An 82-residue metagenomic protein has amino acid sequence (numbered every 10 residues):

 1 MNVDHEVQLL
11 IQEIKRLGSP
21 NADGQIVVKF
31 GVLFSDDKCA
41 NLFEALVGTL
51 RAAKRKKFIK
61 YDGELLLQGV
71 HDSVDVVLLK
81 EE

Functional and structural regions predicted by a protein language model:
N2-Q25, F30, G48: Positively charged, polyanion-binding regions of nucleic-acid-associated proteins
D4-V7, I59-E64, D75: Eukaryotic low-complexity, proline/serine- and acidic-rich intrinsically disordered regions that serve as multivalent
F30, F34-L66: Charge-enriched amphipathic alpha-helical scaffolds
E64-E82: Short, cationic-aromatic polyanion-contact patches
